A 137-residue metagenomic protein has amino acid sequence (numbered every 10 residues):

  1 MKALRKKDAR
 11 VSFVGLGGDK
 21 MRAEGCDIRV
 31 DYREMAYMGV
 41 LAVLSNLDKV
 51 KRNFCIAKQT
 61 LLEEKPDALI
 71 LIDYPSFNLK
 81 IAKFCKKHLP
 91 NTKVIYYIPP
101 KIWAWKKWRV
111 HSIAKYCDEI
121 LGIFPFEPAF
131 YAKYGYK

Functional and structural regions predicted by a protein language model:
M1-K137: Active-site and donor-binding regions of nucleotide-sugar-utilizing enzymes
